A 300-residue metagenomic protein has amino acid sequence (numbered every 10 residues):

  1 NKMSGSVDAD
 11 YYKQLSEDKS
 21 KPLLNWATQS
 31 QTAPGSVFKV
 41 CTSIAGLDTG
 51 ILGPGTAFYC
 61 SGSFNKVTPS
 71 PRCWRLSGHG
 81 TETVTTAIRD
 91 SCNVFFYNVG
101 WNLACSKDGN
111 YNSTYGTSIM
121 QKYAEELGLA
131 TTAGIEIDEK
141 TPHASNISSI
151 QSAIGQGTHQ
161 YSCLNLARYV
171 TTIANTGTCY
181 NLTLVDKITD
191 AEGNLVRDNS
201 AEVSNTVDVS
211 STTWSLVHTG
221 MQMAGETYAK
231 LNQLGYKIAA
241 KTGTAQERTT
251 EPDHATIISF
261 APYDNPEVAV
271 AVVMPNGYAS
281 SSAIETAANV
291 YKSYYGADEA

Functional and structural regions predicted by a protein language model:
N1-S36, C41-P275: Beta-lactam-recognizing serine transpeptidase/beta-lactamase-like catalytic domain environment
L166, A279-A288: Short, charged, low-complexity patches
L195-E202, T286-A300: Short, gly/Ser/Thr-rich active-site loops of penicillin-recognizing serine hydrolases
